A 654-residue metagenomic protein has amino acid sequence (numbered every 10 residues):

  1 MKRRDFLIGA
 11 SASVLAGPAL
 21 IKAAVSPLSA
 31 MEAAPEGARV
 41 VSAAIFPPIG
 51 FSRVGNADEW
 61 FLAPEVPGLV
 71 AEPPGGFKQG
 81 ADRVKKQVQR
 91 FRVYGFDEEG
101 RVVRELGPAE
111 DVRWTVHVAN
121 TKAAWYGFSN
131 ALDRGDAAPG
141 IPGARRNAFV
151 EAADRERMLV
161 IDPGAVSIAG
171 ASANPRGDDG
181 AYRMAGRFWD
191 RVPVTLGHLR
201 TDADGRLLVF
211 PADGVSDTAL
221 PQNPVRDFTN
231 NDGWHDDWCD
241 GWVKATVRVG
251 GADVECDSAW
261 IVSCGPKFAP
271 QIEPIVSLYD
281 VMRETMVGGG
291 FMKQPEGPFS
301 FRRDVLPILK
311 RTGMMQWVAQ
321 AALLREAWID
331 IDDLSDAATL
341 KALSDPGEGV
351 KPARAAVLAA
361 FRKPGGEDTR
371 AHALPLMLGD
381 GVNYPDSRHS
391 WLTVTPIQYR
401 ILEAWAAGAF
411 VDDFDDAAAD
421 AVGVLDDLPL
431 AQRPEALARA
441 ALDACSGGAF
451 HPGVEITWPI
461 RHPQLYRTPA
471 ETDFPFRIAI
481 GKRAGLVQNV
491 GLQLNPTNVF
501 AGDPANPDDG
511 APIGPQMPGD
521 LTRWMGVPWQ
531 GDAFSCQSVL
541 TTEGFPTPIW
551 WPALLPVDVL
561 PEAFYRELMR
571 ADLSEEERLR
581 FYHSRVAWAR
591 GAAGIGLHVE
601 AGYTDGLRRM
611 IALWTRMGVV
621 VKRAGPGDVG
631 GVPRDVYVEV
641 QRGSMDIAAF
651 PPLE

Functional and structural regions predicted by a protein language model:
D5-V25: N-terminal export signals
M31-E654: Aromatic- and Gly/Pro-enriched helix-to-coil junctions and flexible linker segments
